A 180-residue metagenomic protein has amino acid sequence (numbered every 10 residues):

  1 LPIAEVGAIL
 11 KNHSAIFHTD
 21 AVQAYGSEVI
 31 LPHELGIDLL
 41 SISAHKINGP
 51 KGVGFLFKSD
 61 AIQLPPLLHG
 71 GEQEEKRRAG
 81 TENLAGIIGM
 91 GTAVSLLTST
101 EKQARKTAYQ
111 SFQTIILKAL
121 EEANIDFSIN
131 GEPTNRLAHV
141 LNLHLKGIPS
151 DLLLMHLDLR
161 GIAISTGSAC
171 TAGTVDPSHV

Functional and structural regions predicted by a protein language model:
L1-V180: Pyridoxal 5′-phosphate
